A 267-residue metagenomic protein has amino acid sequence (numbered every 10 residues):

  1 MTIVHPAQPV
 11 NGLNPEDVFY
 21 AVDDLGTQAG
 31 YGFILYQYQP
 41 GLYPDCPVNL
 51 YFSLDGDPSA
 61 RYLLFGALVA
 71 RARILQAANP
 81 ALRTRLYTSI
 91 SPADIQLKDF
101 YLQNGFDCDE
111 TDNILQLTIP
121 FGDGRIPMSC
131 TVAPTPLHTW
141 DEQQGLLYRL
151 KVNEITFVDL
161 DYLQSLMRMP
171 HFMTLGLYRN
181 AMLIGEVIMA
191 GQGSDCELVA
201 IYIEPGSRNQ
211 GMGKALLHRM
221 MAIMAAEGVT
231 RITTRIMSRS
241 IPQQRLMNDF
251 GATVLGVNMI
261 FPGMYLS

Functional and structural regions predicted by a protein language model:
M1-P15, R125-F157: Short amphipathic alpha-helix that is part of the acyltransferase structural core
Q8-N11, G32-G41, I155-E204: A conserved beta-strand-loop-helix scaffold within acyl/acetyltransferase catalytic domains
V22-D24, P47-Y62, S91, I201-N209: A short, internal acetyl-CoA/4′-phosphopantetheine-binding micro-motif in the GNAT/acyltransferase core
A29-G30, E110, L183-G185, G256: A structural microfeature
D55-C130, N258-L266: Acyl-donor-binding surface of acyltransferase catalytic domains
P58-R73, I203, N209-A226, R245 (+1 more regions): Conserved acetyl-CoA-binding loop-helix of GNAT-fold acetyltransferases
L86-S89, L198, I232-I236: Conserved hydrophobic beta-strand within the GNAT/NAT acetyltransferase core sheet that lines the active-site cleft
L97-Y101, Q243-N248, A252: Conserved active-site tyrosine of GNAT-family acetyltransferases
